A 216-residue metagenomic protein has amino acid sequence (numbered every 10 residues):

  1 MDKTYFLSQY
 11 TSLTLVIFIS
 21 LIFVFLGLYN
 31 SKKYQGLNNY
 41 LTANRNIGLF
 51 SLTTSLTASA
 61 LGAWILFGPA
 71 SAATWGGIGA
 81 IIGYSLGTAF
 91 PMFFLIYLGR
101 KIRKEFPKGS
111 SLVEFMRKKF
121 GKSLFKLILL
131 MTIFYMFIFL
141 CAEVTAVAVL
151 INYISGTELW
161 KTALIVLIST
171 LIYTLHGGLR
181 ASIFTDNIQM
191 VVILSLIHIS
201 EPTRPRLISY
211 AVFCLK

Functional and structural regions predicted by a protein language model:
D2-F67, T174-G177: Membrane-interface "cap" regions at the ends of multi-pass membrane proteins
K3-T14, W75-L86, I151-W160: Interfacial loop-to-helix junctions that mark the boundaries of transmembrane helices in multi-pass membrane
V16-F25, P91-F94, Y135, L167-Y173 (+1 more regions): Hydrophobic core segments of alpha-helical transmembrane domains in multi-pass membrane transport and ion-translocation
L41-K108: Membrane-interface helix-loop-helix modules in multi-pass membrane proteins
I47-L56, K118-K126, Q189-S200: Small-residue-rich segments of transmembrane alpha-helices in multi-pass membrane proteins, especially helix faces
G83-T174: Helix-loop-helix module between adjacent transmembrane segments
I197-E201, P205-K216: Single conserved hydrophobic/aromatic residue that forms the stacking wall/gate of nucleotide- or nucleobase-binding
